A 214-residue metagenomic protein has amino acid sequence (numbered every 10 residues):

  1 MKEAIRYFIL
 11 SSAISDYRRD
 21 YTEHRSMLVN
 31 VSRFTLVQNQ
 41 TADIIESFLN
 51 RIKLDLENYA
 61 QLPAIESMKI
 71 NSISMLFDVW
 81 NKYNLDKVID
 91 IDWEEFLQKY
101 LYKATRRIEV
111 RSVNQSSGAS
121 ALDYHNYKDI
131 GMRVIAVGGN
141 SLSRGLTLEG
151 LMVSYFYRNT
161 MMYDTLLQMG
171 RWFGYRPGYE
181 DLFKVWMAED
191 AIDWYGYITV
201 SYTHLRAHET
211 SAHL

Functional and structural regions predicted by a protein language model:
M1-L10, V37, T41, W194-Y197: Phosphate/oxyanion-binding active-site loops and adjacent basic polyanion-contact surfaces
E3-D16, R171, D181: Short, hydrophobic/amphipathic alpha-helical patches that form generic packing surfaces within helical domains
I14-I135, M161: Conserved C-terminal RecA-like helicase domain
T35, S143-R144, A212: Glycine-rich nucleotide phosphate-binding loop and flanking beta-alpha elements of Rossmann-like dinucleotide-binding
N39-A42, L166, T210: Conserved strand-to-helix beginnings and helix N-cap segments that scaffold or border functional pockets
A121-I192: Conserved RecA-like P-loop NTPase helicase motor core
T199-S201: Acidic, proline/serine/threonine- and glycine-rich low-complexity intrinsically disordered segments
T203-H213: Conserved small/polar residues in nucleotide/adenosyl-binding loops
